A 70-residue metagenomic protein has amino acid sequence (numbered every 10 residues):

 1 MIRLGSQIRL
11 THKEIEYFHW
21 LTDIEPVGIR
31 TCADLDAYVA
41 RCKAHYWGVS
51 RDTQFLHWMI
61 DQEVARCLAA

Functional and structural regions predicted by a protein language model:
M1-C32: N-terminal acidic leader/helix
M1-L4, A65-A70: Short intrinsically disordered terminal tails
I29-L68: Short, charge-rich amphipathic interface segments used for partner binding and complex assembly
